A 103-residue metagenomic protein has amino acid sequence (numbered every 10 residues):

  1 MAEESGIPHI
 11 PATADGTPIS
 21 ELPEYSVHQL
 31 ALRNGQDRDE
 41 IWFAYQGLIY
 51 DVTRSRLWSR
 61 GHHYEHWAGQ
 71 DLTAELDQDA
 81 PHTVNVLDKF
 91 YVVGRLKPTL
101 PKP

Functional and structural regions predicted by a protein language model:
M1-P103: Histidine-anchored, small-residue-rich loop motif
